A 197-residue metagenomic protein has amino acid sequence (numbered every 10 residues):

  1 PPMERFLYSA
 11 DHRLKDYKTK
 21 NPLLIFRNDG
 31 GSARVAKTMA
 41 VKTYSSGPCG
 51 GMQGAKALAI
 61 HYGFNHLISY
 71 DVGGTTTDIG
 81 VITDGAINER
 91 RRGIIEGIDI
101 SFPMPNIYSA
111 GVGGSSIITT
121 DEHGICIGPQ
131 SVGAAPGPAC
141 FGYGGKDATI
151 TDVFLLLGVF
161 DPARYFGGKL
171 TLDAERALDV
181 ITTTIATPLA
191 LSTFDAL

Functional and structural regions predicted by a protein language model:
P1-L197: N-terminally biased helix-coil "hinge/interface" segments that flank
